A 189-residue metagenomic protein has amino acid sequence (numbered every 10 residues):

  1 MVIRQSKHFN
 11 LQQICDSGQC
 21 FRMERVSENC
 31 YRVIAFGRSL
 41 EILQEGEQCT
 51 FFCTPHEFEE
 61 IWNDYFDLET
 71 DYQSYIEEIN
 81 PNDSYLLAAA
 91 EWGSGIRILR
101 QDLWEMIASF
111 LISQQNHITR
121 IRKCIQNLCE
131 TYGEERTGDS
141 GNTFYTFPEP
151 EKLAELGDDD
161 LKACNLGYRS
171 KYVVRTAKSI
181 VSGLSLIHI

Functional and structural regions predicted by a protein language model:
M1-I187: HhH-family (HhH-GPD) DNA N-glycosylase catalytic core used in base-excision repair
